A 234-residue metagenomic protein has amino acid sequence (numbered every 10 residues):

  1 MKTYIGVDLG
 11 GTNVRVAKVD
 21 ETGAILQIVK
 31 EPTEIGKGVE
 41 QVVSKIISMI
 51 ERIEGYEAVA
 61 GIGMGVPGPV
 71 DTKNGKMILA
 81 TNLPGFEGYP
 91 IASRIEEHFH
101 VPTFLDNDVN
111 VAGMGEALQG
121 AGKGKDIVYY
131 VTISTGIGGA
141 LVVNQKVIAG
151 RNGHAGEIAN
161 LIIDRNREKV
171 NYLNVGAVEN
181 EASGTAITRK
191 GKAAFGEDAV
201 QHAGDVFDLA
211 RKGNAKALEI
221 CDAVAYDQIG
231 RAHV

Functional and structural regions predicted by a protein language model:
T3-S44, K76-M77, G153, I163: Short glycine-rich, Thr/Ser-proximal phosphate-binding strand/loop in the N-terminal lobe of ATP-dependent enzymes
V16, E31, M64, I187 (+1 more regions): Residue-level signal for inorganic ion chemistry
A17-V19, K37-V39, H98, F104-D106 (+1 more regions): Glycine/GP-enriched mid-protein hinge/lid loop-to-helix segment characteristic of carbohydrate kinases
T33, V39-I47, E51, A58-I62 (+1 more regions): Glycine-rich phosphate-binding loop and adjoining helix at the ATP-binding site of ATP-dependent phosphoryl-transfer
S44, Y89, A215, D222 (+1 more regions): Generic detection of well-ordered alpha-helical segments
P67-V70, S134-G136: Short glycine-rich anion-binding loops that position phosphate/pyrophosphate groups of nucleotides and phosphorylated
A232-V234: Conserved small/polar residues in nucleotide/adenosyl-binding loops
